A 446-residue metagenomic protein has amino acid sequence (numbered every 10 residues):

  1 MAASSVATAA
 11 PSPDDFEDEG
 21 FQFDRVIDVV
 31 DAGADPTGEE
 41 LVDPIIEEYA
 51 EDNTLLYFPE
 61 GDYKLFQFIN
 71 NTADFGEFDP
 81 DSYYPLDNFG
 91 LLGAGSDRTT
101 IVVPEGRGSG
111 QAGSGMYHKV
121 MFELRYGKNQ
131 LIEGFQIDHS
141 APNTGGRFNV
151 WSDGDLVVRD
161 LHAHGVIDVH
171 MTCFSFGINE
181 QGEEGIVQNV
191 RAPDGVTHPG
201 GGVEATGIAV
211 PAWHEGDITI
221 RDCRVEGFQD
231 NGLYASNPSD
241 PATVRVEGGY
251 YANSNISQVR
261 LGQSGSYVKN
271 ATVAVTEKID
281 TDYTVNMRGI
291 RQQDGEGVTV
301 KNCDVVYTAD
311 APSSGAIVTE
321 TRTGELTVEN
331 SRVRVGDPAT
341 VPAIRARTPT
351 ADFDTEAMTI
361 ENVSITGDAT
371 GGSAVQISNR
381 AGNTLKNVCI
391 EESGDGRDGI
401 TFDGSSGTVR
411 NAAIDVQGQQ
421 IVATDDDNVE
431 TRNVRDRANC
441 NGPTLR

Functional and structural regions predicted by a protein language model:
M1-I27, I45, V328, C440-R446: Secretory targeting signatures
P13-E19, S405-T408, V416-R446: Acidic, glycine- and Ser/Thr-rich low-complexity intrinsically disordered tracts in extracellular/secreted proteins
E19-N71: Acidic Gly/Asp/Thr-rich repetitive segments characteristic of extracellular carbohydrate-active and adhesion proteins
V30-E40, L55, Y84-N143, I167: Right-handed parallel beta-helix/beta-spiral solenoid domain characteristic of secreted/periplasmic
V42-Y49, K64-L86, L91, I101-P104 (+6 more regions): Short, T/G/N/S-enriched strand-turn elements that build extracellular solenoid repeat scaffolds
Q67-F68, S140-R147, V166-F174, G195-T206 (+9 more regions): Short glycine/acidic-rich loop motifs that flank beta-strands on beta-rich extracellular proteins
L91-G93, Q130-G134, L156-D160, G185-V190 (+9 more regions): All-beta strand scaffolds that present successive hydrophobic residues in beta-strands
R125-R245: Right-handed parallel beta-helix
